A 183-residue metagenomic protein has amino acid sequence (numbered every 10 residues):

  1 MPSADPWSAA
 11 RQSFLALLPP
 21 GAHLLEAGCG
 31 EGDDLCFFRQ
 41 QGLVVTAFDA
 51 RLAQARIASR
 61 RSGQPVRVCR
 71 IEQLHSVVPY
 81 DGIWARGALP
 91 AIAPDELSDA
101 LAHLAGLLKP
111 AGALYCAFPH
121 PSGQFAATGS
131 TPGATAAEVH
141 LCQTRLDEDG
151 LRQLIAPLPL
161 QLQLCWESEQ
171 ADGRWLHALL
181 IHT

Functional and structural regions predicted by a protein language model:
M1-V78, I92-D99, H103, A113-T183: Class I (Rossmann-like) S-adenosyl-L-methionine-dependent methyltransferase catalytic domain, capturing the SAM-binding
D81: Conserved acidic residues
W84: A conserved beta-strand element that flanks and buttresses the S-adenosyl-L-methionine
G87-A88: Short catalytic micro-motifs in class I SAM-dependent methyltransferases
G106: Short, conserved loop/helix-junction motifs that constitute active-site signature segments in enzyme catalytic cores
